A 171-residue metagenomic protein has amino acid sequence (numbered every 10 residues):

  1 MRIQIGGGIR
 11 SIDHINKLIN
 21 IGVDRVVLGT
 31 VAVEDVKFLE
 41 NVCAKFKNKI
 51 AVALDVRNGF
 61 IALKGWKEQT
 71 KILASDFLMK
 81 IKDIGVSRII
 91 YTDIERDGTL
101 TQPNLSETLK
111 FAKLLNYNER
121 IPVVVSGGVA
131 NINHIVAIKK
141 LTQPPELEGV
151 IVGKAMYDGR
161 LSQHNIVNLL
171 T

Functional and structural regions predicted by a protein language model:
R2-R25, S106-E146, I166: Catalytic cores of alpha/beta
I3-G7, V26-L28, I50-L54, I89-Y91 (+2 more regions): Hydrophobic faces of well-ordered beta-strands that scaffold small-molecule active sites in alpha/beta enzyme cores
I12, V33-V36, K71-S75, L105 (+2 more regions): Structural motif corresponding to alpha-helix initiation and N-cap regions
V23-D97: Conserved anion-binding
K37-K45, K139-T171: C-terminal helical cap(s) of enzyme catalytic domains, especially alpha/beta-barrels
F60, R96-T101, N131, D158: Short, small-residue-enriched loops and turns at beta-alpha junctions that line or gate enzyme active sites
K67-D76, T101-K110, I166-V167: Charged helix-capping and loop-helix junction motifs
M79-S126: Glycine/serine-rich loop-strand microenvironments at binding/catalytic pocket rims
